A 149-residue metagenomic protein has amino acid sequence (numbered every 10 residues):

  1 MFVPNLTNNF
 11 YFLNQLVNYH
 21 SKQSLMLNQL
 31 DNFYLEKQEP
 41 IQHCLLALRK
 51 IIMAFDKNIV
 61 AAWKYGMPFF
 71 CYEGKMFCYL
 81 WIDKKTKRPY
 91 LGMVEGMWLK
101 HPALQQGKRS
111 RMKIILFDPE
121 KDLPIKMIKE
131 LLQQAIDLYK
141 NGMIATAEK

Functional and structural regions predicted by a protein language model:
F2, N8-K149: Charge-dense, helix-prone N-terminal extensions
